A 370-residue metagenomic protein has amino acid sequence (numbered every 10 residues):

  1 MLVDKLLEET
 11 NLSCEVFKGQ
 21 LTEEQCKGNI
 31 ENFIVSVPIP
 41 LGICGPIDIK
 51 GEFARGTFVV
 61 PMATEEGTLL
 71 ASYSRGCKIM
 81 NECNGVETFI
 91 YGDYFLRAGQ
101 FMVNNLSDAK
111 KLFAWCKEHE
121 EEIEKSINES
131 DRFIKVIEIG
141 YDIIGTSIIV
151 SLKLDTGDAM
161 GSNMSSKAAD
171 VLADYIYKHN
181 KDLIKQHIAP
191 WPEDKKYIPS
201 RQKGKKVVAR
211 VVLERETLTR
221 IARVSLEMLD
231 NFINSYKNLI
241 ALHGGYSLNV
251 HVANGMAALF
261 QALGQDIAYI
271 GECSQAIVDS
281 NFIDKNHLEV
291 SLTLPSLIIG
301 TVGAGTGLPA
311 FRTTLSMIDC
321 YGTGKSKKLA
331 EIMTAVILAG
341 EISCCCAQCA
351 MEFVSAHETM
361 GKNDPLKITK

Functional and structural regions predicted by a protein language model:
M1-V59, S72-C77, I90-Y94, T359 (+1 more regions): Acidic/polar, glycine-rich intrinsically disordered N-terminal extensions of enzymes
V35-L70, T156-S166, N238-Q265, V336-C349: Conserved phosphate/anionic-ligand binding catalytic regions in large, soluble enzymes, centered on
V35-P38, G42-G145, V150: Small-residue-rich
E66, N105-D108, L154-M160, I298 (+1 more regions): A generic structural motif
E118-V150, L154, S166-D170, D174 (+6 more regions): N-terminal loops that bind phosphate or other acidic moieties and the adjacent beta-alpha structural core
I127-Y141, H179-P190, M228-I233, D266-S274 (+3 more regions): Flexible, glycine/charged-enriched surface loops at secondary-structure junctions
L154, D158-G307: Glycine-rich anion/phosphate-binding loop at the beta-strand->alpha-helix junction
E289-K370: Internal helix-turn-beta structural module
